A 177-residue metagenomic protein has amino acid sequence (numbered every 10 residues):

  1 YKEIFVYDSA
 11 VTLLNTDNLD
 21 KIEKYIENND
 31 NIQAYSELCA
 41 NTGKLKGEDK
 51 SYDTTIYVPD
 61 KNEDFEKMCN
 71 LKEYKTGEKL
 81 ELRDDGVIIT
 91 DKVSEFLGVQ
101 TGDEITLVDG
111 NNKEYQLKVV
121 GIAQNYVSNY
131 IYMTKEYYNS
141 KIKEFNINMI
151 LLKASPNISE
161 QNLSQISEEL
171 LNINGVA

Functional and structural regions predicted by a protein language model:
Y1, Q161-A177: Peri-transmembrane interface segments
E3-S9, L19-E104, Q116-K118, I122: Short beta-strand boundary microenvironments
I4, E81, I122-S164: Small-residue transmembrane helix packing/gating motifs
D8-T12, G86-I88, Y130, M149-L151: Short aromatic/hydrophobic contact patches that present stacked aromatics for nucleic-acid/ligand binding
L14, D91-E95, S155: A structural micro-motif recognizing beta-strand termini and the immediately following turn/loop segments
N18-K24, N157-I166: Short, conserved charged micro-motifs
